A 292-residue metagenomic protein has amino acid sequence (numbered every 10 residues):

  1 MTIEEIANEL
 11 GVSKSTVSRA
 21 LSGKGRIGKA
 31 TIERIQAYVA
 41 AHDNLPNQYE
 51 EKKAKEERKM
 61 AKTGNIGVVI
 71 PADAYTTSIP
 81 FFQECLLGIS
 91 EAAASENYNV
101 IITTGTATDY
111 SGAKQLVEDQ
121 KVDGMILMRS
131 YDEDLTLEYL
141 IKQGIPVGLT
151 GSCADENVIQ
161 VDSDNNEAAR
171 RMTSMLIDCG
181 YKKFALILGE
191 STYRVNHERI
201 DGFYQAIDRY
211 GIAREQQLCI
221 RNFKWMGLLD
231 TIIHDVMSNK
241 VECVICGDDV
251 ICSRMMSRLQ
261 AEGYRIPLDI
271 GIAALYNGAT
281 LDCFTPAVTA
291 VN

Functional and structural regions predicted by a protein language model:
M1, A40-T77: N-terminal helix-turn-helix/winged-helix DNA-binding helices and compositionally similar short basic alpha-helical
N8: Alpha-helical residues within the helix-turn-helix
A61-S174, D178, T231-N239, V250: Alpha-helical recognition/docking segments in bacterial nutrient-uptake and carbohydrate-utilization systems
A93-T104, Y204-L228: Short beta-strand elements in bilobed, periplasmic/extracellular small-molecule ligand-binding domains
M172-G211: An alpha-beta-alpha
K182-K183, R214-Q217, I266-I272: Short acidic capping loops at alpha-helix termini that bridge into adjacent secondary structure
I232-N292: Flexible loop/turn connectors
